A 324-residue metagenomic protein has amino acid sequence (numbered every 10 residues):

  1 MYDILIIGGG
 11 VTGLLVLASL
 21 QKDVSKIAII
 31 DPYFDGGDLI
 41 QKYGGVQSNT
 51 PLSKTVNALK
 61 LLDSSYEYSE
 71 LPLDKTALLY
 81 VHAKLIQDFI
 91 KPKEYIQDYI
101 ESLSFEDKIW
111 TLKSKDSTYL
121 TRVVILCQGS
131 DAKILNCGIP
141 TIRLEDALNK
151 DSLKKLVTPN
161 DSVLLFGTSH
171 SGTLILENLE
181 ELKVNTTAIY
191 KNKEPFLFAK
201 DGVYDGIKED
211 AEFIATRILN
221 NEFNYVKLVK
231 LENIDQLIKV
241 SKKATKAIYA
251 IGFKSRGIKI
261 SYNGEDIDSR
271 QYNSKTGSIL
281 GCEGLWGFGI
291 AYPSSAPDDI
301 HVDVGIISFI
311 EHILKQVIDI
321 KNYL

Functional and structural regions predicted by a protein language model:
M1-F34, Y68-L324: Flavin (primarily FAD) cofactor-binding/catalytic cores of flavoenzymes
D35-T76: Active-site-adjacent segment of FAD-dependent monooxygenases/related oxidoreductases
